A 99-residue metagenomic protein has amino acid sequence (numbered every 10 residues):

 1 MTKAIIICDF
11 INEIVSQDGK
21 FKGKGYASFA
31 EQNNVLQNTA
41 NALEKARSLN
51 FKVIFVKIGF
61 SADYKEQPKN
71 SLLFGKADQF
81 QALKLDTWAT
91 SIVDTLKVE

Functional and structural regions predicted by a protein language model:
M1-T95: Active-site acidic carboxylates
E99: Gly-rich Lys/Arg/Thr-decorated short loops/hinges at beta-loop-alpha junctions or inter-strand turns that position
